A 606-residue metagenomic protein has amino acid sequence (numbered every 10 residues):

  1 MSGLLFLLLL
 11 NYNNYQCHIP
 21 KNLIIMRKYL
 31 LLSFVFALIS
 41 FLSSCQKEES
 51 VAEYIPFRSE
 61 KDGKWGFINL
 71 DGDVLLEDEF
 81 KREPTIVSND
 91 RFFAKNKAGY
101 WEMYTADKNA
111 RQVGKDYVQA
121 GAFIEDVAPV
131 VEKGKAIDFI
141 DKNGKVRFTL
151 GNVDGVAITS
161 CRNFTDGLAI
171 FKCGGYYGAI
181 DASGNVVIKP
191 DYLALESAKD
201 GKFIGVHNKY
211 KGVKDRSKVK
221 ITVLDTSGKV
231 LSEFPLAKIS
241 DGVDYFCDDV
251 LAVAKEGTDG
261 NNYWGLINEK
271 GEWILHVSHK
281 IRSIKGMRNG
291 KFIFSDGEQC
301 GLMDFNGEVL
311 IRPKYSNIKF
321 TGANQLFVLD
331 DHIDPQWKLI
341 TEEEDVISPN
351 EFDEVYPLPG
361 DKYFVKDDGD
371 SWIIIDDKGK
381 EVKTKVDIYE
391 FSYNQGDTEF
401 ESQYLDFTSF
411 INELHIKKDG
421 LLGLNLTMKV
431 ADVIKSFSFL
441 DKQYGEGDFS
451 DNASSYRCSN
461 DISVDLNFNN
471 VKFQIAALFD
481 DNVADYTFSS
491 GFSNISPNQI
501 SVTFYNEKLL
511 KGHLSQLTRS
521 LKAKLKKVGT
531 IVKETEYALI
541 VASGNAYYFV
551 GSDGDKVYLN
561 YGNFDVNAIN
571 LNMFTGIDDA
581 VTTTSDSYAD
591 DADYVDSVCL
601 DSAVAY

Functional and structural regions predicted by a protein language model:
G3-L10: Hydrophobic alpha-helical signal peptides and transmembrane signal-/tail-anchor segments that drive secretory-pathway
K21-N22, M26-Y29: Positively charged n-region of N-terminal signal peptides that target proteins for export
Y29-I39: Sec-dependent N-terminal signal peptides
F41-S44: C-terminal motif of bacterial Sec signal peptides marking the signal peptidase cleavage site
Q46-Y404: Residue-level detector of conserved, function-critical positions
D377, Y389, Q395-D465, K472-Y606: Non-cytosolic coordination micro-motifs
